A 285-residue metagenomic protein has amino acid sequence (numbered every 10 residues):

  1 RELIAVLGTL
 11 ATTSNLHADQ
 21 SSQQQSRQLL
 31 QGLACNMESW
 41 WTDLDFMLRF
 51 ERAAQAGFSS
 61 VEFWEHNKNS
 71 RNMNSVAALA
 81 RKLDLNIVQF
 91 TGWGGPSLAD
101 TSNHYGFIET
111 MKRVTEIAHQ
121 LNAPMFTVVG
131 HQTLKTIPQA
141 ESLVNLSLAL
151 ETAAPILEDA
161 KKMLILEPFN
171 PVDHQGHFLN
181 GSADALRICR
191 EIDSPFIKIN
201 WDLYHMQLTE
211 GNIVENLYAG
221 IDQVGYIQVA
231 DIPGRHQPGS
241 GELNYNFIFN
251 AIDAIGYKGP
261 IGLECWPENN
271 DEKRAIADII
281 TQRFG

Functional and structural regions predicted by a protein language model:
R1-A34, S39, D43-A54, N122-A123 (+2 more regions): Histidine-acidic metal/acid-base catalytic patches
L7-A11, Q25-R27, S97-K198, L208: Active-site acidic/histidine proton-transfer and metal-coordination neighborhood in alpha/beta enzyme cores
S39-W41, E65-N67, W93-P96, G130-L134 (+4 more regions): Active-site-proximal loop/turn and secondary-structure-junction residues that shape catalytic pockets, frequently
F50-N69, T91-P96: N-terminal substrate-binding region of glycoside hydrolase catalytic domains
E62-R81, T133-L134: Glycine-rich, proline-tolerant flexible connector loops at the mouths of alpha/beta enzymes
A80-G106: Mid-chain, structured segments of secreted extracytoplasmic proteins
